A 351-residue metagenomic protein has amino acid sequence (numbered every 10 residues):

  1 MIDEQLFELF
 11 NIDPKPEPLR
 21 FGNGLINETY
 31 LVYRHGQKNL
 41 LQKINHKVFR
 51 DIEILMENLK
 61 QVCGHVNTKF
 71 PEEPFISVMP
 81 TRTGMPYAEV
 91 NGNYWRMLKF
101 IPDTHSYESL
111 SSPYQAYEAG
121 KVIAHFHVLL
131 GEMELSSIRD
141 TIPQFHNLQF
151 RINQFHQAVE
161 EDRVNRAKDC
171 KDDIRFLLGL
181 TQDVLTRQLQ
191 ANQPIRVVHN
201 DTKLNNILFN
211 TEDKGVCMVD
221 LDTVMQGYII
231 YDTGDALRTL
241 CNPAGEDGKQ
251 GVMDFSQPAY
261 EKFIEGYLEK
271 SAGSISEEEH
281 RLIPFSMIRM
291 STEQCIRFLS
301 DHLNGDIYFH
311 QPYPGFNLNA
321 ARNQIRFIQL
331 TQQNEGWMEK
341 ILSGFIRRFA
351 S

Functional and structural regions predicted by a protein language model:
M1-L19: Juxta-kinase regulatory segment immediately upstream of eukaryotic protein kinase catalytic domains
P18, L25-N39, I44-R151, I229 (+5 more regions): Conserved ATP-binding subdomain of kinase catalytic cores across diverse folds
L19-N23, Q42-K43, F49-E53, H105-Y117 (+8 more regions): ATP-dependent phospho-/nucleotidyl transfer catalytic cores
K43, F100, N200-T202, L221-T223 (+1 more regions): Generic detector of well-ordered alpha-helical packing
N205-P243: Catalytic activation segment of kinase domains across protein kinase-like and atypical kinase folds
I230-G273, R289-Y308: Active-site activation/catalytic loop segments of kinase-like enzymes and analogous catalytic loops in related
H280-M290: Small/polar glycine-rich anion-binding or flexible loop at a beta-alpha turn
